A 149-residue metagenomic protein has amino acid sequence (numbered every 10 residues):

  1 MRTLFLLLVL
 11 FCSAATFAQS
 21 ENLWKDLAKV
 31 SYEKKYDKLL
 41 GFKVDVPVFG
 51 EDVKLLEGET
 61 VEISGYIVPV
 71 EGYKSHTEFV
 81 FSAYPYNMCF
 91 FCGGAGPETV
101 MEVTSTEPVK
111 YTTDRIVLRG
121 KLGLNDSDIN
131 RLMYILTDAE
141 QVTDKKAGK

Functional and structural regions predicted by a protein language model:
M1-R2, N125: Serine/threonine-rich low-complexity intrinsically disordered regions
T3-S13: Sec-dependent N-terminal signal peptides
A18-K149: OB-fold and OB-like single-stranded nucleic-acid-recognition modules and their adjacent interaction interfaces
